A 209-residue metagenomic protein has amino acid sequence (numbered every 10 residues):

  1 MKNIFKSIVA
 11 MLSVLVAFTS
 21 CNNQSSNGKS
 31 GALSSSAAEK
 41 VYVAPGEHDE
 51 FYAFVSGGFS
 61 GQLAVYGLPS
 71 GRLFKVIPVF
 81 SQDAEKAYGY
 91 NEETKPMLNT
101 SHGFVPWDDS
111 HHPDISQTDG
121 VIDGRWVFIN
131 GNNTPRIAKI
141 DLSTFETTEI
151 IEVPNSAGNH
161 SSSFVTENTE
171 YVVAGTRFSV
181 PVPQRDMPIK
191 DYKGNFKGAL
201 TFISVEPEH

Functional and structural regions predicted by a protein language model:
A17-S20: C-terminal motif of bacterial Sec signal peptides marking the signal peptidase cleavage site
N22-Q24: Bacterial signal peptide processing site
G31-L33, R72-K75, H102-D108, E146-E152 (+1 more regions): A short beta-strand motif characteristic of beta-propeller blades
A37-V43, D83-N91, W107-D119, N155-V165: Repeated scaffold domains used in trafficking and secretory/extracellular systems, primarily beta-propellers
E39-F51, H112-I115, G124, A174-F196: Short, conserved, GDST-rich strand-edge loop motifs in beta-rich repeat architectures
Y52-V55, W126-I129, Y171-V173: Conserved beta-propeller blade signature
G58, Q62-L98, I129-P154: Beta-propeller domains
L142-H209: Asp-box/WD-like beta-propeller blade repeats and closely related beta-sheet repeat scaffolds
